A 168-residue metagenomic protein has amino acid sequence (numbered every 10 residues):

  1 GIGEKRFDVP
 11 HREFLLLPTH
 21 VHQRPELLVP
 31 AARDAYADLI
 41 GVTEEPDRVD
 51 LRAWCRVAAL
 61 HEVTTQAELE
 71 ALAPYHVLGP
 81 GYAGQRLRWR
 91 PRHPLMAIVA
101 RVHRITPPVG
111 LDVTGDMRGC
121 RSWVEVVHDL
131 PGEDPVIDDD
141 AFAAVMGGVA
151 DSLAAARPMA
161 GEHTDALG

Functional and structural regions predicted by a protein language model:
G1-G168: Structured alpha/beta reader/binder surfaces that contact nucleic acids or chromatin modification marks
